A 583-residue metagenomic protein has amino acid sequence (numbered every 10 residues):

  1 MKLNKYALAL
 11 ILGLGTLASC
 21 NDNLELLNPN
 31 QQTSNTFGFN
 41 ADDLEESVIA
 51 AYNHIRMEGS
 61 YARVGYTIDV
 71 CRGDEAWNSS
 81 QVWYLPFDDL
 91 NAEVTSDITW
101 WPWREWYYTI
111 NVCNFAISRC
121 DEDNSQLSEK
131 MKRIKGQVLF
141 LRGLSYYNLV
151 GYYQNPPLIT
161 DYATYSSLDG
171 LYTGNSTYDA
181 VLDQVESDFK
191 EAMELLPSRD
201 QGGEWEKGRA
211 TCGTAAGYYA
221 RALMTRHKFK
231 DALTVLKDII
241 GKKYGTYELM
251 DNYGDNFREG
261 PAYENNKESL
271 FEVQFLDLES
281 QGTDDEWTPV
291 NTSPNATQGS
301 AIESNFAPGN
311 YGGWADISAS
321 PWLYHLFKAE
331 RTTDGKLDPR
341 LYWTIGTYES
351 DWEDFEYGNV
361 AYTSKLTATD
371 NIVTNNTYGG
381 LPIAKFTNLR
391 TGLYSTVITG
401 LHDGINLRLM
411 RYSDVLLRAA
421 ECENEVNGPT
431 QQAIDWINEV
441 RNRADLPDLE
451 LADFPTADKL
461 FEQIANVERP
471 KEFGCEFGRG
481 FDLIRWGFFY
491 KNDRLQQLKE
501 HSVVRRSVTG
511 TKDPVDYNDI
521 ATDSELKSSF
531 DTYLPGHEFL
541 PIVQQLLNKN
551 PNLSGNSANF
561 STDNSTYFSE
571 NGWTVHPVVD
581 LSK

Functional and structural regions predicted by a protein language model:
M1-P29, D482: Bacterial Sec-dependent N-terminal signal peptides
C20, Y52, A76, W106-Y107 (+6 more regions): Long, intrinsically disordered, low-complexity segments
N21-S80, K190-M193, R209-A368, L495 (+1 more regions): An aromatic- and glycine-enriched ligand-binding surface/loop that stacks and positions planar moieties
N40-M57, Q81-Y153, Y172-V181, F189-G202 (+3 more regions): Conserved, well-structured interaction surfaces
L44, L182, F229, P429-T430: TPR-repeat structural position
P339-V440: C-terminal substrate/ligand-recognition segments
